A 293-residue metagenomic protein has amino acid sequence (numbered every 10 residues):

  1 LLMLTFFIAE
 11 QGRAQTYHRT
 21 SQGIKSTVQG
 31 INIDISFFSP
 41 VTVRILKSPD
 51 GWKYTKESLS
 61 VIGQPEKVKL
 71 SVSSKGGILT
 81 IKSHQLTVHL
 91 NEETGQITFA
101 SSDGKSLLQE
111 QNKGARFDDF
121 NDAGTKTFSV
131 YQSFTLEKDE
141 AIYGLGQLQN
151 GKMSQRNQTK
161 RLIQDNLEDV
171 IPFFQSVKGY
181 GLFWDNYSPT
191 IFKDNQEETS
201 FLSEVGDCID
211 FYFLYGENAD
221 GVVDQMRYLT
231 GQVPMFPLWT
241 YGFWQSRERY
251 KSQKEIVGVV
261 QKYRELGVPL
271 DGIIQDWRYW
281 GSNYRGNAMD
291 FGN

Functional and structural regions predicted by a protein language model:
L1-T16: Bacterial Sec-dependent N-terminal signal peptides
Q15-Q29: Short N-terminal segments immediately surrounding and downstream of signal-peptide cleavage
T16, N32-D34, S71, T87-H89 (+1 more regions): Short, surface-exposed charged micro-motifs
Y17, S21, S36-L79, R116-F120: A low-complexity, Ser/Thr/Gly/Pro-enriched, surface-exposed linker/loop concept that marks segments flanking
E57-H84, G151, T159, Y284-N293: Aromatic/His-enriched, Gly/Pro-containing loop or helix-boundary segments that lie immediately adjacent to catalytic
S74-L238, R247-E248, Q253, G258-G267: Catalytic and substrate-binding clefts that recognize carbohydrates or anionic sugar/phosphate headgroups
T240-G242, G272: Structural preference for beta-strand elements that scaffold enzyme active sites
P269-N293: Aromatic- and carboxylate-enriched substrate-binding clefts and catalytic-loop regions of carbohydrate-active enzymes
